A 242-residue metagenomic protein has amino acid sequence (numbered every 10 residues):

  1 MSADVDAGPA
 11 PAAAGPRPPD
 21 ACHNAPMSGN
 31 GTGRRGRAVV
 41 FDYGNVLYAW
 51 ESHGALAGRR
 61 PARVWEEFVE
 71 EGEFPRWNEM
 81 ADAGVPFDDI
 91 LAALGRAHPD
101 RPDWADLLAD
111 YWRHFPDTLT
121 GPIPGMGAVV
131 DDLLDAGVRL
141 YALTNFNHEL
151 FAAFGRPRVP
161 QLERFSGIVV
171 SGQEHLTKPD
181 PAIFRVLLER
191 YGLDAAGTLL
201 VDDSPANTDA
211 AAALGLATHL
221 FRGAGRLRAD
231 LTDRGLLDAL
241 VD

Functional and structural regions predicted by a protein language model:
S2-F41, L143, N147-H148, A152-D242: Asp-based, Mg2+/Mn2+-dependent phosphohydrolase catalytic module
S28-F74: Active-site neighborhood of HAD-like aspartate-dependent phosphohydrolases
L56, L91-G95, Y111-P116, L150-G155: Hydrophobic alpha-helical core bundles mediating ligand binding, dimerization, or RNAP-core interactions
P61-F74, P99-Y111, L236-D242: Short, surface-exposed acidic
W77-N78, V130: Generic hydrophobic alpha-helical segments
N78-Y111: A metal-dependent, Asp-based hydrolase signature
D106, D110-Y141, P181: Short, acidic loop-to-helix structural element flanking the phosphoryl-transfer center in phosphate-processing enzymes
